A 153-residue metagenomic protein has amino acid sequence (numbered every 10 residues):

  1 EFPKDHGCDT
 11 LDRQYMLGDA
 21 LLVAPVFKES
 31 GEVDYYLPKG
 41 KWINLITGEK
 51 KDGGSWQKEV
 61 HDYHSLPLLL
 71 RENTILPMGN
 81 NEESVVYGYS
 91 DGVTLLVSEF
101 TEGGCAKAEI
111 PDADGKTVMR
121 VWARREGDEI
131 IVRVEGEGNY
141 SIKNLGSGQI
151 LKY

Functional and structural regions predicted by a protein language model:
E1-N139, N144-S147: Catalytic core of carbohydrate-active enzymes
G148-Y153: A short amphipathic beta-strand at an alpha->beta junction
